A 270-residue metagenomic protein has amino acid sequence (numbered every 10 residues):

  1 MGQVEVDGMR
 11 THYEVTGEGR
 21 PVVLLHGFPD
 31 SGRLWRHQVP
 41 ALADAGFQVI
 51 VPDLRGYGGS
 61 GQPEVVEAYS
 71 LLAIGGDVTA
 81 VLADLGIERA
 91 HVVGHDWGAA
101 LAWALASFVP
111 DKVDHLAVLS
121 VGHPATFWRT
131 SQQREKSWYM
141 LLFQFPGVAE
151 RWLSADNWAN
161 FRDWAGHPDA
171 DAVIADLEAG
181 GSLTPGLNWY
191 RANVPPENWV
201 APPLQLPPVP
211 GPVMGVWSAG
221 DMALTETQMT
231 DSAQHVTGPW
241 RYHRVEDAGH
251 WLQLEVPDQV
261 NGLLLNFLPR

Functional and structural regions predicted by a protein language model:
M1-V22, D44-F47, I87-E88, W199 (+2 more regions): Alpha/beta-hydrolase fold catalytic core
Q3, E14-V15, V39-A41, V51 (+2 more regions): Short secondary-structure boundary/capping segments
V6, L54, V121, D247: Active-site donor-binding loop signature of nucleotide-sugar glycosyltransferases
T11, Y57-R89, V93, W97-R244 (+2 more regions): Flexible "cap/lid" subdomain of the alpha/beta-hydrolase fold that forms the substrate-access gate
H12-G61: Conserved HGGG/HGGXW glycine-rich cap/lid loop of the alpha/beta-hydrolase fold
S31-G32, A100, A248-G249: A short, glycine- and basic residue-enriched loop/turn that sits immediately adjacent to a domain's principal
R33-R36, P40, G76, W103 (+3 more regions): Surface-exposed alpha-helical interface segments used for non-catalytic interactions
A248-P257, N261: Catalytic histidine-centered segment of alpha/beta-hydrolase-like enzymes
